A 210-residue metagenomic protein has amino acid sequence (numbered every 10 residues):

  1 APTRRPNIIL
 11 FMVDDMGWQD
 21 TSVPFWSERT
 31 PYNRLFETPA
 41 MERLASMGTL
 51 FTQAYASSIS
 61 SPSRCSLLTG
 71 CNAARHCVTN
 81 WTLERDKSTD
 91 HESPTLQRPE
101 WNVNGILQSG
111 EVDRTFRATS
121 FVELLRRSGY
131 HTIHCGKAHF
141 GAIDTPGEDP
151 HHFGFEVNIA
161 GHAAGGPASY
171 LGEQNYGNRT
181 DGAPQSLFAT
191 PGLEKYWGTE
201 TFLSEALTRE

Functional and structural regions predicted by a protein language model:
A1-R4, S22, S60, G182 (+1 more regions): Selective for proline/serine-rich intrinsically disordered segments in cytosolic/nuclear regulatory regions
P2-T49, A138: Active-site-proximal N-terminal segment of extracellular/periplasmic enzymes that hydrolyze or transfer
T3-R5, F36, S60-P62, F116 (+2 more regions): A generic fold-level signal
I9, V13, M41-S46, C65-L68 (+4 more regions): Non-transmembrane alpha-helical segments in soluble domains of secreted/periplasmic/extracellular proteins
Q19-E28, A56, S63-S66, H76-W81 (+4 more regions): Short, solvent-exposed loop/turn and secondary-structure capping segments
R29-R64, G70-R75, H131-I133, F153-H162: Short, structured active-site-proximal loop/turn typified by the sulfatase FGly-forming signature C/S-X-P-X-R
L83-H131, A138-E210: Formylglycine-dependent
